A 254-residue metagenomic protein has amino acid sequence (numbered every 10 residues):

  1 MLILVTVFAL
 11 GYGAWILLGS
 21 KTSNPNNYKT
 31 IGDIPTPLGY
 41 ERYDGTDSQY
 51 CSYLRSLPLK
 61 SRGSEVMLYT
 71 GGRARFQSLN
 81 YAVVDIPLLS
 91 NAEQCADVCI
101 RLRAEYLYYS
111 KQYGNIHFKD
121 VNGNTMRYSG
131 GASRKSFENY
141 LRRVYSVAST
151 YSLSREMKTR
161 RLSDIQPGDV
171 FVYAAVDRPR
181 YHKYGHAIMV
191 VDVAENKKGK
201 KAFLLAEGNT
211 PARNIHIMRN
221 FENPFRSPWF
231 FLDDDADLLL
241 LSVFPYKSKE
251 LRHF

Functional and structural regions predicted by a protein language model:
L2-A14: Hydrophobic membrane-insertion alpha-helices, especially the h-region of bacterial N-terminal signal peptides
L18-F76, L89: N-terminal module-boundary/linker segments of secreted carbohydrate-active enzymes
Q77-Y81: N-terminal hydrophobic targeting/anchoring segments and the immediately downstream early-domain regions of hydrolases
D85-D164: Extracellular-facing segments of soluble proteins and assemblies that are Gly/Ser/Thr-biased and enriched in aromatics
S110, G199-K201, N214-H216: Generic domain-boundary/flexible-linker signal
K111, H186-M189, I217: A short secondary-structure junction signal
K135-K201: ...with weaker cross-activation on analogous glycine-rich loops/strands in unrelated enzymes
L204, G208-F254: Low-complexity, Gly/Ser/Thr/Pro-rich intrinsically disordered linker/tail segments
